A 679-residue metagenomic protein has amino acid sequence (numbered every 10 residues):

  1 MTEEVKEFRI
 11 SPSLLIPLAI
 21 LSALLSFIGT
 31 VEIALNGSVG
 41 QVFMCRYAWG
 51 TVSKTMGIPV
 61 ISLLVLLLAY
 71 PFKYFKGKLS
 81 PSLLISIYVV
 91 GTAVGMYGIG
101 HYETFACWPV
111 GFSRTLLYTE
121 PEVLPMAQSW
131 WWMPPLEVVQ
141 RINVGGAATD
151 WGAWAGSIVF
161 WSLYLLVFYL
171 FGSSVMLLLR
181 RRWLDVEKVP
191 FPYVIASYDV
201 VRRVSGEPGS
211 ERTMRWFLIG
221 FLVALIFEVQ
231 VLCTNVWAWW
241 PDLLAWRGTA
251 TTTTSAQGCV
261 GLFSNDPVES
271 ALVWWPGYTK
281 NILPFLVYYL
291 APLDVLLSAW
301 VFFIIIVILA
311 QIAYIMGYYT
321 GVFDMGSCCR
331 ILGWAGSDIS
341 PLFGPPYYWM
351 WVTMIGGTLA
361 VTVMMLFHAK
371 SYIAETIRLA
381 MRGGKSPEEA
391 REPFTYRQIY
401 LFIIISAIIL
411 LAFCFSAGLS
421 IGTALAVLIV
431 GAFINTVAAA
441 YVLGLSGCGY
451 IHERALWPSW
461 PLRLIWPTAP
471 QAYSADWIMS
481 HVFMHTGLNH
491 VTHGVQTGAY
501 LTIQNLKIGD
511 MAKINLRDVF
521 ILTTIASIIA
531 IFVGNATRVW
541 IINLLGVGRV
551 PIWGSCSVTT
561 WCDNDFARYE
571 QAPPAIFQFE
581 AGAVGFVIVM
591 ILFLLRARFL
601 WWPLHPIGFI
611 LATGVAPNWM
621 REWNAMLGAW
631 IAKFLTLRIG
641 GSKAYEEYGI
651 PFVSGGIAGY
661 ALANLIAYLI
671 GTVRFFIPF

Functional and structural regions predicted by a protein language model:
T2-E3, L290, T524-I528, P678: Membrane-embedded transmembrane-helix bundle of lipid-linked glycan/lipid transferases
F8, P12-I405, I409, F413-T486 (+7 more regions): Transmembrane-helix bundle segments that line or gate the permeation/cavity pathway in multi-pass membrane proteins
P192-V204, G498-V589: Helix-loop-helix junctions within the multi-pass membrane cores of secondary transporters/permeases
W300, N564-G640, A644-V653, I666-Y668 (+1 more regions): Catalytic alpha/beta core of large soluble enzyme barrels
F303, I503-K507, P606-I607: Re-entrant/interfacial helical elements at transmembrane boundaries that shape and gate the permeation pathway
H490-V491, I508-A512, R517, L522-T524 (+3 more regions): Aromatic-capped, Gly/Pro-kinked transmembrane alpha-helices
G509, A632, Y660-L662: Hydrophobic, well-ordered secondary-structure elements that form the walls of internal hydrophobic environments
